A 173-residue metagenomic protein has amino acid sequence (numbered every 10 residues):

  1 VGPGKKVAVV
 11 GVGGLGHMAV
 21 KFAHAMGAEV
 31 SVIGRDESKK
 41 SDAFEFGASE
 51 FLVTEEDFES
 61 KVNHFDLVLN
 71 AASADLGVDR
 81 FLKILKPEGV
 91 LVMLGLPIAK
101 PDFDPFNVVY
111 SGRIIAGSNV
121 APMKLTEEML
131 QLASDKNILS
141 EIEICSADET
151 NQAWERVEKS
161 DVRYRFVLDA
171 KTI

Functional and structural regions predicted by a protein language model:
P3-V12, H24-R80: Adenosine-nucleotide cofactor-binding segment
L15: Hydrophobic/small residue at the entry helix of a nucleotide-binding pocket
A19-F22: Hydrophobic residues within alpha-helices that form the first helical element adjacent to the glycine-rich loop
R35-D36, E56, L96-I98, V120: Short, ordered loop/turn segments at secondary-structure junctions
A72-S73, G95-L96, T172: Short glycine-/small-residue-rich Rossmann-like dinucleotide-binding loops
D79, M123-I173: C-terminal hydrophobic helical "lid"/dimerization subdomain of Rossmann-like NAD(P)H-dependent oxidoreductases
L85-P87: Helix-to-beta-strand junctions that scaffold the AdoMet/dcAdoMet cofactor pocket in Class I SAM-dependent enzymes
V90-V92, F103-E143: Rossmann-fold dehydrogenase core element
